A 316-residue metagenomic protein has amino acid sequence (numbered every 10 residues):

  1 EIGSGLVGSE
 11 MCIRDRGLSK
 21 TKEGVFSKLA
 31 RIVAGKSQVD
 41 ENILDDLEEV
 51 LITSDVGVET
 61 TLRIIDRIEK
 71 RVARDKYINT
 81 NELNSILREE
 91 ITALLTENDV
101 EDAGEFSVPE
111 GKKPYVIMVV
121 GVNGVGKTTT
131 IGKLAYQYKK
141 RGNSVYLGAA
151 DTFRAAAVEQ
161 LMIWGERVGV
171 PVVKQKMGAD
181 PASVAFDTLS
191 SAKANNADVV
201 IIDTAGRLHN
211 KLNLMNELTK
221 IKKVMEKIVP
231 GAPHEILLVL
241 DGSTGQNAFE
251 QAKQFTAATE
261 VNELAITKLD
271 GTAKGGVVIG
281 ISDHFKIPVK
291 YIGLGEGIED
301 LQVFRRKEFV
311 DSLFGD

Functional and structural regions predicted by a protein language model:
E1-G8, I13: Single conserved hydrophobic/aromatic residue that forms the stacking wall/gate of nucleotide- or nucleobase-binding
G3, S107-P109, I228-V229: Short secondary-structure boundary/capping segments
R16-T152, A157-G178, S183-K193, A197-I202: Primarily NTPase-proximal linker/entry elements flanking Walker-type ATP/GTP-binding cores
G35, R207-L208: Short histidine/acidic/glycine/proline-rich micro-motifs that form metal- and phosphate-coordinating active-site loops
V56, T152, T204, G242 (+1 more regions): Generic detector of well-ordered alpha-helical packing
Q160, M177-N195, H209-G315: Conserved catalytic-core segment of NTP-binding enzymes
